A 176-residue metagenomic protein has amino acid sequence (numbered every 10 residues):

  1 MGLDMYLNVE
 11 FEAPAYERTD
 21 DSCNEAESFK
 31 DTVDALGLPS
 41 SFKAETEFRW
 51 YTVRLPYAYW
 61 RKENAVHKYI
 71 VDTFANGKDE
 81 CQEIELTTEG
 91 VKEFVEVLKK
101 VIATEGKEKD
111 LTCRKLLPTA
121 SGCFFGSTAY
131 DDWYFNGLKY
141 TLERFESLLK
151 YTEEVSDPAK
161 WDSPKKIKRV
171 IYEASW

Functional and structural regions predicted by a protein language model:
M1-W176: Acidic (Asp/Glu-rich) sequence patches and key acidic residues that form negatively charged surfaces used
